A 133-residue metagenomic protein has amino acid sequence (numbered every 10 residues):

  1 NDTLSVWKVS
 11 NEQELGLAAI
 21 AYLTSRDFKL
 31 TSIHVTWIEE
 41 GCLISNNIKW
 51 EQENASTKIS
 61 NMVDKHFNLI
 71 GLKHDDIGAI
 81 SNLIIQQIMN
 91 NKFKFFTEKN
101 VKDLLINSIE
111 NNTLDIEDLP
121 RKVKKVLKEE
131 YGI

Functional and structural regions predicted by a protein language model:
D2, N11-I133: Conserved NAD+-utilizing ADP-ribose enzyme module
